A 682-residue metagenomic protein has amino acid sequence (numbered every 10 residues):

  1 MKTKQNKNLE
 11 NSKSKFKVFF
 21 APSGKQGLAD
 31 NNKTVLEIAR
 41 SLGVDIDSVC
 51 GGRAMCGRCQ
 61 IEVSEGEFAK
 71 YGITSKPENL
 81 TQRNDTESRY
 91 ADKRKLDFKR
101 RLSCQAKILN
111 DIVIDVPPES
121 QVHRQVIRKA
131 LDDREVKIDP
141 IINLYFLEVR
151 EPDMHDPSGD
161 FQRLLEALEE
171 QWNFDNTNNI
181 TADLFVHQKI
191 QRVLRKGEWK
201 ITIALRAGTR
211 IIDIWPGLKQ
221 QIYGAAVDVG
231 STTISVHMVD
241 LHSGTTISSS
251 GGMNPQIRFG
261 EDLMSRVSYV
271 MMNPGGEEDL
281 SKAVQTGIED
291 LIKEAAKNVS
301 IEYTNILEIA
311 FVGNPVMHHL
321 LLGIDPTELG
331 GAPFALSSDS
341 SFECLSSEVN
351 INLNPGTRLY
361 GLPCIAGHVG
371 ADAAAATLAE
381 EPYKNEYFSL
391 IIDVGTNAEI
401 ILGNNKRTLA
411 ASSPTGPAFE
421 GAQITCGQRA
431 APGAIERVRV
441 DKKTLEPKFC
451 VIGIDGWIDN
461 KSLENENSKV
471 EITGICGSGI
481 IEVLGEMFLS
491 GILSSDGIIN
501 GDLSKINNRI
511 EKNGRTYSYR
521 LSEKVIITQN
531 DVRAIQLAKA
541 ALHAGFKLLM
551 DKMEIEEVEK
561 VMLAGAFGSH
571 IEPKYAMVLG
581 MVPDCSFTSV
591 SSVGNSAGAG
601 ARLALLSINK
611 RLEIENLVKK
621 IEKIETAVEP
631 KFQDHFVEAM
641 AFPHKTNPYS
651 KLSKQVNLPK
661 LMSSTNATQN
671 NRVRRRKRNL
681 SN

Functional and structural regions predicted by a protein language model:
M1-N6, S14-F16, N84, S88-A226 (+8 more regions): Nucleotide/phosphate-binding catalytic cleft detector across ATP-hydrolyzing and phosphate-transferring enzymes
D45-S75, T81-E87, D92-D111: Local cysteine-cluster metal-coordination motifs and their immediate loop/turn environment, predominantly Fe-S cluster
V227-S231, V236-M264, T327-S341, A375 (+3 more regions): Glycine-rich phosphate-binding loop of actin/hexokinase-like ATP-binding domains
P255-K297, Q423, P432-D441, A534-L537 (+1 more regions): N-terminal phosphate-binding loop and adjacent alpha-helix
G313-E328, I555, A566-S586, T626-H635 (+1 more regions): Short glycine/threonine-rich loop-to-helix capping motif typified by GTGT followed within a few residues by an Asp-Pro
C364-A379, Q536-A540, V590-A627: Glycine-rich phosphate-binding/hydrolytic loop that grips phosphoryl groups
N404-L409, D551-V618: Catalytic phosphate/nucleotide-handling subdomain of diverse soluble enzymes
F488-M553: A contiguous, well-structured pocket-lining segment that forms one wall/lid of small-molecule binding clefts in soluble
